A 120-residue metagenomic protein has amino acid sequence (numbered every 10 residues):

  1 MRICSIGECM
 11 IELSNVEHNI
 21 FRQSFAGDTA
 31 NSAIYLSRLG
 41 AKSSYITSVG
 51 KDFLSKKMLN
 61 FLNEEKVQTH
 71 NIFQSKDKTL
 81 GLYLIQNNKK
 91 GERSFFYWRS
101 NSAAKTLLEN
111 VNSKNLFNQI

Functional and structural regions predicted by a protein language model:
M1-Q68, L107-E109: Glycine-rich phosphate/adenosyl-contacting loop at the front of the ribokinase-like
I46-I120: Conserved N-terminal subdomain of the carbohydrate kinase-like
